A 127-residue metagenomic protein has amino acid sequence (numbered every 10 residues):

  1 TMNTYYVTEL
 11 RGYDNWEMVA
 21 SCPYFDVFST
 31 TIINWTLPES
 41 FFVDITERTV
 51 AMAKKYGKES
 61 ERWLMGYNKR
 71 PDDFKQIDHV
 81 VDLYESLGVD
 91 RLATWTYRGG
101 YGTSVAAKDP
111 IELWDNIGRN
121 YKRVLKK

Functional and structural regions predicted by a protein language model:
T1-K127: Glycan-processing catalytic domains of CAZymes
